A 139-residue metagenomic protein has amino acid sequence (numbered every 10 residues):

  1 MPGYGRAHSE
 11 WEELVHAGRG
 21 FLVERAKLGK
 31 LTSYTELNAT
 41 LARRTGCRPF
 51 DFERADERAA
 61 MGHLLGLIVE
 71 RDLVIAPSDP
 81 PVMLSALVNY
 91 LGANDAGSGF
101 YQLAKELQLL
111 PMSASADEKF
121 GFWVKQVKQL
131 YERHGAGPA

Functional and structural regions predicted by a protein language model:
P2-A17, A26, L31-A139: Nucleic acid-binding interface residues in structured DNA/RNA-binding domains, emphasizing the DNA-engaging scaffolds
F21: Catalytic phosphate/metal-binding cores of nucleic-acid and nucleotide-processing enzymes, i.e., regions that mediate
